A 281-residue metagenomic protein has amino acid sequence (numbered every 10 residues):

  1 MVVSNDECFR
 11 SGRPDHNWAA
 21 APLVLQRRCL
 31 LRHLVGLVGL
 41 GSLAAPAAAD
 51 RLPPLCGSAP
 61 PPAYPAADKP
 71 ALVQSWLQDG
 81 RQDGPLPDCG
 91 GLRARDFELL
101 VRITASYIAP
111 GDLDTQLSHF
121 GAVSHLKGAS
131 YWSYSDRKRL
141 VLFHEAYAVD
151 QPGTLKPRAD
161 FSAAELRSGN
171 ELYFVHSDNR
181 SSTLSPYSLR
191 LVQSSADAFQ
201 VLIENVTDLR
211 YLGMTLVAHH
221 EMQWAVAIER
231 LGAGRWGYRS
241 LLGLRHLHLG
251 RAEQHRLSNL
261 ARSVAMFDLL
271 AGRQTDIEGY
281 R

Functional and structural regions predicted by a protein language model:
M1-A45: N-terminal secretory signal peptides
P53-S181: Hydrophobic ligand-binding cavity/cleft-lining segments
L166-V175, A196-V201, Y211-L212: Short, hydrophobic/aromatic-rich segments at coil-to-beta transitions
P186-Q193, Q223-E229: Hydrophobic/aromatic beta-strand elements that line small-molecule binding cavities or substrate pockets in beta-rich
L202-L209, L241-G243: Generic short beta-strand segments
L212-V217, L242-S263: A short acidic/glycine-rich loop-to-helix N-cap element
A218-L231, W236-R245: Compact beta-sheet-dominated globular domain cores
T275-R281: Short, highly charged C-terminal tails/helix-capping segments
